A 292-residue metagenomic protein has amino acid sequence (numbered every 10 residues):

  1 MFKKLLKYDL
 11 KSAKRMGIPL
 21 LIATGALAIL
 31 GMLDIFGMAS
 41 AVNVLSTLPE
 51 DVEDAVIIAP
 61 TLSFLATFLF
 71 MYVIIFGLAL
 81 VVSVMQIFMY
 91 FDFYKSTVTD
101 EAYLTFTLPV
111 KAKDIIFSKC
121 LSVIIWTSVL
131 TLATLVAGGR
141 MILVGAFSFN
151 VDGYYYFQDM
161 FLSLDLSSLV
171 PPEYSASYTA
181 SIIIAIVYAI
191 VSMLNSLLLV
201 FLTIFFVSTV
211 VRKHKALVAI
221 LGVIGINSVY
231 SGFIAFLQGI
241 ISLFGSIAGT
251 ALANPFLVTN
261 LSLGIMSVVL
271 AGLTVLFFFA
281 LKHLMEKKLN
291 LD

Functional and structural regions predicted by a protein language model:
M1-A102, A112-D292: Hydrophobic alpha-helical transmembrane segments of membrane proteins
